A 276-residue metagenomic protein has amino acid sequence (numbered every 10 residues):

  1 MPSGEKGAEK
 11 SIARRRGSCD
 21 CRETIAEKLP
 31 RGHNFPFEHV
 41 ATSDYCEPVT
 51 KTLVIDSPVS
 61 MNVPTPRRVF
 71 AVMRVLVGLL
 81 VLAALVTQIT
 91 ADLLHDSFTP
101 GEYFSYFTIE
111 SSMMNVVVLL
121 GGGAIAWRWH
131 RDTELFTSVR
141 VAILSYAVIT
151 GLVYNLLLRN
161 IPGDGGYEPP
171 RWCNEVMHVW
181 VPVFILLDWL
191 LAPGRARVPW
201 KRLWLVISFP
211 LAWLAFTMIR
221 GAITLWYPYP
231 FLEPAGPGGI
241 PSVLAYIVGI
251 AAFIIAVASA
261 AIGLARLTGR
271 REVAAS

Functional and structural regions predicted by a protein language model:
M61-V77: N-terminal membrane topogenic signal
V77-L93: Alpha-helical transmembrane segments of multi-pass membrane proteins
Q88-S97, N155-G165: Juxtamembrane "helix-exit" motif on the non-cytosolic side of transmembrane helices
F98-Y106, L135-T137, G163-V176, W200-L203 (+1 more regions): Non-cytosolic membrane-interface motifs at loop->transmembrane helix junctions
F104-S105, T224-A260: Membrane-interface transmembrane-helix boundary segments in multi-pass integral membrane proteins
T108-S111, P170-V183, L244-V248: Membrane-interface loop-to-helix entry segments
R131-Y146, P199-I207: Interfacial segments of alpha-helical transmembrane regions
P182-V198: Alpha-helical transmembrane segments in multipass membrane proteins, preferentially the mid-helix core
